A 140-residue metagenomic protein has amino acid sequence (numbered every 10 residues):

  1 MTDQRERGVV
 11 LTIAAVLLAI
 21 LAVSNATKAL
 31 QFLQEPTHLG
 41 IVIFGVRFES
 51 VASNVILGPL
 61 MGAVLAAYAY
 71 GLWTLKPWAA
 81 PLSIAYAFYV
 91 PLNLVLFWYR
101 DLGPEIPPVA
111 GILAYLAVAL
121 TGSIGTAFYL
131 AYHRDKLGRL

Functional and structural regions predicted by a protein language model:
M1-L140: Topology signature of small-to-medium multi-pass alpha-helical membrane proteins
